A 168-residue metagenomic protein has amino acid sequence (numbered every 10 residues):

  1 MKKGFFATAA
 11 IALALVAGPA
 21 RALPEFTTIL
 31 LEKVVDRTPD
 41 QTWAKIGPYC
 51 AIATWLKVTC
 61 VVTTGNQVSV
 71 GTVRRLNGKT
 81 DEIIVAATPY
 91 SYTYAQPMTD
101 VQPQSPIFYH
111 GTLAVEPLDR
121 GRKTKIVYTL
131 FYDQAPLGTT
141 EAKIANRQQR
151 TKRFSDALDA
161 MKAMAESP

Functional and structural regions predicted by a protein language model:
M1-A9: Bacterial N-terminal signal peptides that target proteins for export
T8-V16: Bacterial N-terminal signal peptides
G18-G65: Hydrophobic ligand-binding cavity/cleft-lining segments
V34, A51-T54, V61-F108, M164-P168: Glycine-rich portal/gate segments that line the openings of hydrophobic small-molecule binding cavities
D36-D40, I84-Y90, A114-K125, S167-P168: A short, structured loop/turn motif at beta-sheet edges
P39-Y49, D81, T112, T151 (+1 more regions): Extracytoplasmic/secreted envelope proteins and their assembly/folding machinery, especially bacterial periplasmic
T42-K45, I52, I84, Y94 (+2 more regions): Hydrophobic pocket/interface hotspot
V101-D156: Beta-strand/loop substructures that line and gate deep hydrophobic ligand-binding cavities in soluble
